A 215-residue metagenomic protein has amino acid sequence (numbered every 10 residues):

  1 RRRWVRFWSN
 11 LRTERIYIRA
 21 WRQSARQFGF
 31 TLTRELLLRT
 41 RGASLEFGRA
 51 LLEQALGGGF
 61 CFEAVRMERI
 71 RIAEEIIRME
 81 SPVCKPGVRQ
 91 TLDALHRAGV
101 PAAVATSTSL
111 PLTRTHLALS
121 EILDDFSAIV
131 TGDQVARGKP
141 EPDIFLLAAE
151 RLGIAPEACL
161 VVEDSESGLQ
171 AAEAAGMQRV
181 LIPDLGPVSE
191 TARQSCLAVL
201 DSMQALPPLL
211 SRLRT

Functional and structural regions predicted by a protein language model:
R1-R15: Asp-based phosphoryl-transfer active-site loop
N10, C84, A102-A105, R137 (+1 more regions): Conserved SAM-binding loop
I18-L38: Conserved phosphoryl-transfer catalytic core
S24-A25, S44-G59, H116, A148-A149: Helix-loop "lid/cap" segments that line or gate small-molecule binding pockets
L52-Q90, A98: Metal-dependent phosphoesterase signature
D93-H96, S109-T215: Asp-based, Mg2+/Mn2+-dependent phosphohydrolase catalytic module
